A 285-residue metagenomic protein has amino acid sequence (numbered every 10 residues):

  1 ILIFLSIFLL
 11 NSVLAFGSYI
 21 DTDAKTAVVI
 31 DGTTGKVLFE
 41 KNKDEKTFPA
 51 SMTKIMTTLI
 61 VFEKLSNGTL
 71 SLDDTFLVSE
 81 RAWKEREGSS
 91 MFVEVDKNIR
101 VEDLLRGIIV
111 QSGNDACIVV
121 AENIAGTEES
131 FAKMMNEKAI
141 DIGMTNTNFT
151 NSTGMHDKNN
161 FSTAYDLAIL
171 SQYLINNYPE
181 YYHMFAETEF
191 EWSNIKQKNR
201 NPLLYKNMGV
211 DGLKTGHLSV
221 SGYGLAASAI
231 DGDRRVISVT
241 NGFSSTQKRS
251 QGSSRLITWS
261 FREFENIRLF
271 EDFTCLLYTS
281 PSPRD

Functional and structural regions predicted by a protein language model:
L2-N11: Bacterial N-terminal signal peptides
S6, S18-I20, A229: Sterically constrained small-residue positions within well-ordered secondary structures of folded domains
I7, F39, S66-G68, S219 (+1 more regions): Generic marker of residues within folded, mature protein domains
N11-V13, M135, R249: Generic signature of intrinsically disordered, low-complexity, basic-rich segments and short cationic peptides
L14-A15, G224: A generic local structural motif
A15-Y165, Q172-N176: Active-site-adjacent loops and short helices of periplasmic peptidoglycan-processing enzymes
M144-N148, H156-F161, Y165-S280, R284: Domain-terminus/edge residues, biased toward the C-terminal soluble/receptor-binding domains of extracytoplasmic
